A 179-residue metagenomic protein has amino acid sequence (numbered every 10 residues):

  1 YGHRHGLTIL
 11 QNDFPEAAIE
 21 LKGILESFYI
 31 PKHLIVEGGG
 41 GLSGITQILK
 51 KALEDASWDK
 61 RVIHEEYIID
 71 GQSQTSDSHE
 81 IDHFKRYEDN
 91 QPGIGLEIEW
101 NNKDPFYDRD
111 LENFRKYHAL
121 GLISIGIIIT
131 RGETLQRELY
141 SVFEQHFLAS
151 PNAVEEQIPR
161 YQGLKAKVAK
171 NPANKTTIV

Functional and structural regions predicted by a protein language model:
Y1-E20, L148-V179: Non-catalytic C-terminal interaction segments of nucleic acid-processing enzymes
Y1-E54: Nuclease-adjacent, charged terminal/linker segments that flank catalytic cores
I35-E37, I48-N90, P105-E112: Active-site metal-binding core of divalent-cation-utilizing nuclease and nuclease-like domains
L49-S57, H118, K165-P172: Hydrophobic, Leu/Ile/Phe/Ala-enriched alpha-helical segments that form helix-helix packing faces
Y87-N90, L120-G121, P172: Flexible, charged surface loops at secondary-structure boundaries
G93-I94, I125: Structural motif
I94-N102: Surface-exposed cleft-lining segments at the edges of enzyme active sites
N101-A169: Catalytic cores of nucleic-acid endonucleases
